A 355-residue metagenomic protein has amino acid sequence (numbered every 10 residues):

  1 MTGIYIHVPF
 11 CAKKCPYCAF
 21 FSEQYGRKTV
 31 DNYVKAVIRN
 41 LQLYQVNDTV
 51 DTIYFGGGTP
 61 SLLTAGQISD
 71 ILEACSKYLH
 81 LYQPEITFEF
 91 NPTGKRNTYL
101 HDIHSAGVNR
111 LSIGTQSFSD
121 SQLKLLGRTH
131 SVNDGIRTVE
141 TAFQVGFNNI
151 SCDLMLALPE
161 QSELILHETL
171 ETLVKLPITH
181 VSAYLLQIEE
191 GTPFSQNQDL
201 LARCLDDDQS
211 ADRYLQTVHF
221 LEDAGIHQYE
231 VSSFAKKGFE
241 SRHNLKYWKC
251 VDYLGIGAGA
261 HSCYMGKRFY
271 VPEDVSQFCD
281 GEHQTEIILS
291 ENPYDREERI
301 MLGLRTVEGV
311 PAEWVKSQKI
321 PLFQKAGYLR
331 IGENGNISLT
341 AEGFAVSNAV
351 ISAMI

Functional and structural regions predicted by a protein language model:
M1, A19, E23-Y44, T49-W314: C-terminal scaffold of the Radical SAM
M1-V8: Immediate flanking context of iron-sulfur cluster ligation sites
P9-F20: Local cysteine-cluster metal-coordination motifs and their immediate loop/turn environment, predominantly Fe-S cluster
W314-A326: Short amphipathic alpha-helical interaction segments
K325-N334: A short, conserved structural fragment
G335-T340: Minor-groove-contacting beta-hairpin "wing" of winged helix-turn-helix DNA-binding domains
E342-I355: Short, amphipathic alpha-helical interaction segments positioned at domain boundaries
